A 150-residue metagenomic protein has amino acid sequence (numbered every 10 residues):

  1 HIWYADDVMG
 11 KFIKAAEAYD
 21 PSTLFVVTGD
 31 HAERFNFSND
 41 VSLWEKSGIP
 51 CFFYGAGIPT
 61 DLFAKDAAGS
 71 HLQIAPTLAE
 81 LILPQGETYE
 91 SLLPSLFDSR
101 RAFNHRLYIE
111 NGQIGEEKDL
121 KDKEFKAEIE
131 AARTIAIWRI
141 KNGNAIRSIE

Functional and structural regions predicted by a protein language model:
H1-V8, K14, K46-I49, D61 (+2 more regions): Catalytic-adjacent loop/helix segments of enzymes that bind and process anionic phosphate/sulfate esters
Y4-W44, F52, L78-A79: Metal-dependent active-site segment of extracytoplasmic phospho-/sulfohydrolases and closely related
E17-A18, G57-E150: Membrane-interface soluble catalytic domains
P50-F53, G57-I58: His/Asp/Glu-enriched, well-ordered alpha-helical/loop segment that forms or immediately abuts the divalent-metal
